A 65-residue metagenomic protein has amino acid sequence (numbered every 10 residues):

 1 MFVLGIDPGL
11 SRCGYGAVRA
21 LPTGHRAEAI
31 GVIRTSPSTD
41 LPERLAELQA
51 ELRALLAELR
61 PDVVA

Functional and structural regions predicted by a protein language model:
M1-A65: Phosphate- and other anionic-substrate recognition elements at nucleic-acid/protein interfaces
